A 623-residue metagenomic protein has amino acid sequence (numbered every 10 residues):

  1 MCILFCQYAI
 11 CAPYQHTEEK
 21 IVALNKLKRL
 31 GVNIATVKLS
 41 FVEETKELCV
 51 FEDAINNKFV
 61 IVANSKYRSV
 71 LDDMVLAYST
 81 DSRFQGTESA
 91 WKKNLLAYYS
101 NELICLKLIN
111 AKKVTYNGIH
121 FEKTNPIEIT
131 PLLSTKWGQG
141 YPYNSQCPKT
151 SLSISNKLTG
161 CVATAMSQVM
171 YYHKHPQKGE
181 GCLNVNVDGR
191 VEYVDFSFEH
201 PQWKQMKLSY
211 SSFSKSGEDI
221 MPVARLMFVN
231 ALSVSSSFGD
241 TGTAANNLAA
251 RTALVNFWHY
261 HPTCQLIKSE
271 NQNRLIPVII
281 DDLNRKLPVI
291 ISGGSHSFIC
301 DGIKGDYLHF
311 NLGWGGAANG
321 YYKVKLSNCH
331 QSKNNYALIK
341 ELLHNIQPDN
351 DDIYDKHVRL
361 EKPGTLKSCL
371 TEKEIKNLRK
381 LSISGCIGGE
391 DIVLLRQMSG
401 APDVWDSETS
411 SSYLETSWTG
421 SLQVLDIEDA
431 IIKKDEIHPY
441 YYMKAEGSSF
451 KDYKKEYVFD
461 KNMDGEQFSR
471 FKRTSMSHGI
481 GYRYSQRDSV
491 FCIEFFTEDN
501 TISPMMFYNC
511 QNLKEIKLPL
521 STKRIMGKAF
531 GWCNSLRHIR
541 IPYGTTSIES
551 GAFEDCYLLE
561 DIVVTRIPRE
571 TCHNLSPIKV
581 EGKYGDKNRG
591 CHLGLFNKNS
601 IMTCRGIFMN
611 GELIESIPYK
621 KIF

Functional and structural regions predicted by a protein language model:
Y14-E44, I55, V60, S65-T135 (+2 more regions): Cys-His-centered catalytic/binding microenvironment captured across papain-like cysteine peptidases and homologous
K26-L30, S65-R68, T164-P176, N256-F257 (+3 more regions): Structured segments of extracytoplasmic/periplasmic soluble domains in secreted or envelope-associated proteins
R29-K58, T252-N311: Active-site-adjacent substructure of cysteine-protease-like catalytic cores
L71-G242: Active-site-adjacent structural segments surrounding the nucleophilic cysteine of cysteine proteases and isopeptidases
D355-E361, R379-I387, E408-T409, Y413-E436 (+5 more regions): Structural signature of tandem-repeat unit edges
T365-E374, E390-G400, L414, E515 (+3 more regions): Short, T/G/N/S-enriched strand-turn elements that build extracellular solenoid repeat scaffolds
S503-M506, M526-G531, E549-A552: Consensus positions within tandem repeat domains that build extended binding/scaffold surfaces
